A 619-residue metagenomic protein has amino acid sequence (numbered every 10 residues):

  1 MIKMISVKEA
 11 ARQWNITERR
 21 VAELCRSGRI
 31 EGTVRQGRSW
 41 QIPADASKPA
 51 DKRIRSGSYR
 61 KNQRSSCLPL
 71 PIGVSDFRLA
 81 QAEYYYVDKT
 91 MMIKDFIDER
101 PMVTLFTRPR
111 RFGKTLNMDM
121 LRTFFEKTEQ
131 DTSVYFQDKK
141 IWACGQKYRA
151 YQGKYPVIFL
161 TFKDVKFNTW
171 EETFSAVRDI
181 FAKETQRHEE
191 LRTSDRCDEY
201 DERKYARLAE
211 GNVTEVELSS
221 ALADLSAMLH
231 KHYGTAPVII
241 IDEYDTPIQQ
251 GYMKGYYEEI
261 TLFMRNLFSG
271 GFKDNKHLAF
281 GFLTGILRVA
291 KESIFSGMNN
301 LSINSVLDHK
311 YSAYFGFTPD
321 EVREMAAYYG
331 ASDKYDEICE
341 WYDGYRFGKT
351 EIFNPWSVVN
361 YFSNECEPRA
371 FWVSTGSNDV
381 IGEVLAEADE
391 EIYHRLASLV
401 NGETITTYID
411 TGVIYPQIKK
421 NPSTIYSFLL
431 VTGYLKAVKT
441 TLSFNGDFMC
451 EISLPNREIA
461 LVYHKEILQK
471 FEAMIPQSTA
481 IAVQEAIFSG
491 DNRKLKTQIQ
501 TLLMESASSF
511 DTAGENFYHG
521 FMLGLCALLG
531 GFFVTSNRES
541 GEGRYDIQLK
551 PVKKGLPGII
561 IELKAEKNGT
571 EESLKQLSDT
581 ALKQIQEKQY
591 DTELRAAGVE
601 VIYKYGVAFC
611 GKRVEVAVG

Functional and structural regions predicted by a protein language model:
M1-R20: Polyanion-binding surface elements
N15-Q41: Major-groove DNA-recognition helix of helix-turn-helix-type DNA-binding domains
E23, S27, T123, F428 (+1 more regions): Alpha-helical DNA-recognition elements
S27-G28, T432, D591: Alpha-helix C-caps/helix-loop-beta hinges
A44-Q63: A short, Lys/Arg-enriched interface patch at domain edges and termini
N62-G514, L529-G530: Phosphate-binding site recognition
N492-G619: Structural signature of nuclease core domains in nucleic-acid processing machines
